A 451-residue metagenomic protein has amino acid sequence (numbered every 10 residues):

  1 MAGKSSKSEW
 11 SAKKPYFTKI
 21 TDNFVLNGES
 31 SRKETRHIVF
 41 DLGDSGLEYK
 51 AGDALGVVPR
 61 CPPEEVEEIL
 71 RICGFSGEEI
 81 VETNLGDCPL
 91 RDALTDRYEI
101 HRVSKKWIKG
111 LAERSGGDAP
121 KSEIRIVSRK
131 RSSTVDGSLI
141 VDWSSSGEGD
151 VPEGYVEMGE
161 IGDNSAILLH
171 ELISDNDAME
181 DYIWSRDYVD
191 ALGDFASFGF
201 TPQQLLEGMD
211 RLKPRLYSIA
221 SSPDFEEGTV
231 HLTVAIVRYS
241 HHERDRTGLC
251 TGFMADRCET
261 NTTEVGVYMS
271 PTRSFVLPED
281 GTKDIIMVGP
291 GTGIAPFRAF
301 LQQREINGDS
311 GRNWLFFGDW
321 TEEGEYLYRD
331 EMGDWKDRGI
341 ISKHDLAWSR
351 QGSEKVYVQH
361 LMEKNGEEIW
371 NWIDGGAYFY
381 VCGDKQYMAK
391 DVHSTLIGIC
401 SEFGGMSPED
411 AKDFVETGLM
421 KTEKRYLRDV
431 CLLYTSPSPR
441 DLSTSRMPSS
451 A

Functional and structural regions predicted by a protein language model:
M1-S436: FNR-like FAD-binding dehydrogenase module
Y434-A451: Single conserved hydrophobic/aromatic residue that forms the stacking wall/gate of nucleotide- or nucleobase-binding
